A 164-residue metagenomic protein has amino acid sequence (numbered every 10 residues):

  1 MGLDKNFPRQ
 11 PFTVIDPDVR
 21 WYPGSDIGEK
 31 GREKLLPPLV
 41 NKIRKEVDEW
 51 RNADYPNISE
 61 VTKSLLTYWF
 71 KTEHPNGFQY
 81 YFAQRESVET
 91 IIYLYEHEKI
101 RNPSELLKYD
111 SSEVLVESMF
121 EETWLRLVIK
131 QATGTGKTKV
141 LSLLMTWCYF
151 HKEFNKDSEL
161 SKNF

Functional and structural regions predicted by a protein language model:
M1-G77: N-terminal accessory nucleic-acid engagement/regulatory domains that precede and modulate ATP-driven motor cores
K30, P37, V114-V116, F120 (+1 more regions): Short, well-ordered helical secondary-structure segments
V47, I91-Y95, C148-K152: Hydrophobic, Leu/Ile/Phe/Ala-enriched alpha-helical segments that form helix-helix packing faces
W50-K130: Conserved pre-motif I regulatory segment
E86-E89, V140-L144: Short amphipathic alpha-helical face segments that pack within enzyme cores and frequently flank/anchor catalytic
R126-T135, L141-F164: Conserved SF1/SF2 helicase motif Ia
